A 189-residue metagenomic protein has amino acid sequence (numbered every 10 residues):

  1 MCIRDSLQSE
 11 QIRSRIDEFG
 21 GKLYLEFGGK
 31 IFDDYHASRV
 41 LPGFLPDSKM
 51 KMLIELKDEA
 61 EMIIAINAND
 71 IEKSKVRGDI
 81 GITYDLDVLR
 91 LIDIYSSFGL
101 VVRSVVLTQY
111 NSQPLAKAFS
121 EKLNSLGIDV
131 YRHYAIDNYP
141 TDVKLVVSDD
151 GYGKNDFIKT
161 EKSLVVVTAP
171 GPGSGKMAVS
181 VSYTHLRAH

Functional and structural regions predicted by a protein language model:
M1-D5, T184-H189: Conserved small/polar residues in nucleotide/adenosyl-binding loops
R4-R132: Long, basic/Gly/Ser/Thr-rich N-terminal segments that mediate initial subcellular attachment or targeting
G21-L23, S163, V179: Structural beta-strand/beta-sheet cores of well-ordered domains, especially the beta-sheet scaffolds that support
E72-K73, S112-L115, N138-D142, S174-G175: Short, well-ordered, mixed-charge alpha-helical segments that flank or form enzyme active sites
Y134-I136: A short, structured active-site edge motif that brings together acidic residues
N138-Y152: N-terminal pre-Walker A segment at the start of P-loop NTPase domains
F157-K162: Phosphate-binding P-loop
V165-H185: Glycine-rich phosphate-binding P-loop
